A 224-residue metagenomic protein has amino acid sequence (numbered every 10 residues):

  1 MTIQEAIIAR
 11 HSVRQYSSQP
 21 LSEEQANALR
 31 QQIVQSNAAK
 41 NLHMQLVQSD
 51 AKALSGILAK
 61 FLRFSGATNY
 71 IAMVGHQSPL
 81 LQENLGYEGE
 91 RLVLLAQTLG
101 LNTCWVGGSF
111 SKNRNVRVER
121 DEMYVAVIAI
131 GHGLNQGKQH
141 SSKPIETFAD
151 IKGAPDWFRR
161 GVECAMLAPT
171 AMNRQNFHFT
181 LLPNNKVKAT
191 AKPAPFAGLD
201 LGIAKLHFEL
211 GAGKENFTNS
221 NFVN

Functional and structural regions predicted by a protein language model:
M1-N224: Acidic, surface-exposed loops and disordered segments
